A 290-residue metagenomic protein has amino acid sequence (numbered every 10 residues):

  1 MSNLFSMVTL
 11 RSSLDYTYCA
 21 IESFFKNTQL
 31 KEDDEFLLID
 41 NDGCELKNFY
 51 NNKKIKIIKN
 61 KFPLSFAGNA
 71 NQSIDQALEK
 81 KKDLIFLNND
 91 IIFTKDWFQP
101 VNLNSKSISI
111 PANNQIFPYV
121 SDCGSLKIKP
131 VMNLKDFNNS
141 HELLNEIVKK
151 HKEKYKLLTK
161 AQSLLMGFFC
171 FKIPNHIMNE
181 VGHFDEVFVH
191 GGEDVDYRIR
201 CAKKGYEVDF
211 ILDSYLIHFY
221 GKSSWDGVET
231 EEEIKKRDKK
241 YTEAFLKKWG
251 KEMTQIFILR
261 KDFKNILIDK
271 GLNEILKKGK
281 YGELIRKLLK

Functional and structural regions predicted by a protein language model:
S13-T28: Short, well-formed alpha-helical segments that are part of the catalytic scaffolds of diverse glycosyltransferases
F24-K59: Acidic donor-binding segment of Leloir-type glycosyltransferases
N60-A77: Glycine-rich, basic loop-to-helix element that forms the pyrophosphate-binding segment of sugar-nucleotide handling
K81-I92: Short beta-strand-to-loop acidic/aromatic patch adjacent to the donor-nucleotide binding site
S109-L134: Short beta-strand-to-loop element that shapes/binds the nucleotide-sugar donor at the catalytic cleft/hinge
N139, K149-I173: A recurrent flexible, glycine/aromatic-enriched loop bordering the glycosyltransferase active site that acts as
L164-F171, H176-G182, V187-Y215: A short, conserved alpha-helix in the catalytic core of glycosyltransferases
D209-E232, A244: Active-site donor/metal-binding and catalytic loop motifs of nucleotide-sugar-dependent glycosylation enzymes
